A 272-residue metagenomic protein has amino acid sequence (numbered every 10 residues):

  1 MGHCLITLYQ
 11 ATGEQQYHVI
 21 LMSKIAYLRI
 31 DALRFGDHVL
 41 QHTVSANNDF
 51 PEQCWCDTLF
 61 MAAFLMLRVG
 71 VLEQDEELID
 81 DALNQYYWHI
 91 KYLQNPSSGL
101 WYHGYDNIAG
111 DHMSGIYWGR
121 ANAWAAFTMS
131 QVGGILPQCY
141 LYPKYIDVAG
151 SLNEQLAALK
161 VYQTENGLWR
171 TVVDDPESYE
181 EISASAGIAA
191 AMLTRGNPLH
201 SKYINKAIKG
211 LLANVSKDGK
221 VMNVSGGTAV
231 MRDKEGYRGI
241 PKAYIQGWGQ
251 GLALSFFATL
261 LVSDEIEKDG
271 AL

Functional and structural regions predicted by a protein language model:
G2-C4, L8-S23, D31-Q41, Q53 (+2 more regions): CBM-like carbohydrate-recognition segments
T12, V69-D80, V132-I146, R195-L199: Inter-helical turn/loop segments and adjacent helix faces that build the functional surface of alpha-helical bundle
V19-V39, E76-Y102, V148-G167, Y203-K220: Long, well-ordered core segments of solenoidal/helical folds
D57-L72: Acidic/serine-rich, low-complexity amphipathic helices located in mid- to C-terminal regulatory regions
L100-R120: Acidic/Ser/Thr-rich, low-complexity mid-to-C-terminal regulatory regions of eukaryotic proteins
A126-V173: Oxyanion-binding "anion nests"
